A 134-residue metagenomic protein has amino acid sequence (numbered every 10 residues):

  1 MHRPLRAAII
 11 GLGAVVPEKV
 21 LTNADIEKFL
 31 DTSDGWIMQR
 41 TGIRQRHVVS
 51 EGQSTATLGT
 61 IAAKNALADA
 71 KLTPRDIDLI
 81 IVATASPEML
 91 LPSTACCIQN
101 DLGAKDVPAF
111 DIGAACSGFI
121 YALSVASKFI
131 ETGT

Functional and structural regions predicted by a protein language model:
M1-D78, L102: Conserved "HGTGT" condensation-loop signature of ketosynthase/thiolase-family condensing enzymes that catalyze
A8, I81, D111: Conserved beta-strand segments that form the floor/walls of ligand-binding pockets within enzyme and binding domains
M38-T57, T84-T134: Conserved catalytic cysteine-centered active-site region of acyl-thioester-dependent Claisen-condensing enzymes
D78-T84: Short glycine-rich or small-residue beta-strand-to-loop segments that form or flank ligand, phosphate, metal/Fe-S
